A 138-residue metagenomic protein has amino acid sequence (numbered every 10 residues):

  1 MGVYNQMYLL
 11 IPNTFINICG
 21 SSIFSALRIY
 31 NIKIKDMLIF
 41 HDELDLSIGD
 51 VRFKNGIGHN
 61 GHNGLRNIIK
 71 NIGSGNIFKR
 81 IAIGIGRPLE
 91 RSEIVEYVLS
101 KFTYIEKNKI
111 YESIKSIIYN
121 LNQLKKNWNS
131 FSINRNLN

Functional and structural regions predicted by a protein language model:
M1-G56, R66, K70, S74-I81 (+2 more regions): Nucleotide and nucleotide-moiety/phosphate-recognizing core
R52-G58, Y97-F102: Short glycine-enriched, charge-decorated loop/helix-capping segments at active-site entrances that position
E96-K107, S113: Active-site-adjacent mobile loop/cap segments within catalytic or ligand-binding domains
